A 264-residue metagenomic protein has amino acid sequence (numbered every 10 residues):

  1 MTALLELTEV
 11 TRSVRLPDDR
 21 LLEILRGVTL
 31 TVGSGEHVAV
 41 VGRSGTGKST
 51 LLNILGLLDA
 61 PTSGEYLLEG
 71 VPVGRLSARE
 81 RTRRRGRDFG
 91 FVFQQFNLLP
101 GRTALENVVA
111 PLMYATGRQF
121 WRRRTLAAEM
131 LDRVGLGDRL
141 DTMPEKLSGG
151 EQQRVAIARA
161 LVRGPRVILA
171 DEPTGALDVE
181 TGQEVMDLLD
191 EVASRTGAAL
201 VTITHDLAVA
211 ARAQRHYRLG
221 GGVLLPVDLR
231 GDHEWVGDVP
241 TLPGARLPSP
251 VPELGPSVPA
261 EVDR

Functional and structural regions predicted by a protein language model:
M1-T2, V258-D263: Short, low-complexity, intrinsically disordered N-terminal peptides in bacterial proteins
L4-L5, E9-L219: ABC family nucleotide-binding domain
G47, D263-R264: Generic detector of intrinsically disordered, low-complexity segments in short proteins and peptide precursors
L57, G149, T204, V236 (+2 more regions): Intrinsically disordered, low-complexity regulatory regions of eukaryotic regulatory proteins
V223-E253, R264: Conserved beta-strand-loop-alpha-helix hinge in the C-terminal portion of ABC ATPase nucleotide-binding domains
